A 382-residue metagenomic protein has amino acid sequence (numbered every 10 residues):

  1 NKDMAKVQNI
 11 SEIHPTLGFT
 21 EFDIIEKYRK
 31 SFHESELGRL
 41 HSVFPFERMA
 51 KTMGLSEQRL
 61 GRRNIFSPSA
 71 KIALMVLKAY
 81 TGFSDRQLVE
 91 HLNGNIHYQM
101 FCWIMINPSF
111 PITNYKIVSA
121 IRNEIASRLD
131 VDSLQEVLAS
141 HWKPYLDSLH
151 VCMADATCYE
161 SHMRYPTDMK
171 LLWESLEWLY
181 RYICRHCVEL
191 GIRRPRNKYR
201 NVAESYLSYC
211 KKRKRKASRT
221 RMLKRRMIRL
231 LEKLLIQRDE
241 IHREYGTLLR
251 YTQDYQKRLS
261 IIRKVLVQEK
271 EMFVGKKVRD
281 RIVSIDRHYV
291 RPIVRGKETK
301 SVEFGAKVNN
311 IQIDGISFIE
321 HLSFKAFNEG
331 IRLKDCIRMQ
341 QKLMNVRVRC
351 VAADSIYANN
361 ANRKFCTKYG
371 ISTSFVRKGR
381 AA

Functional and structural regions predicted by a protein language model:
N1-E47: Charged, often Cys/His-bearing segments associated with DNA-binding zinc-finger transcription factors
E34-A73, Y80: Basic, short loop/linker segments at the boundary and entry of helix-turn-helix/winged-helix-like folds
S56-A70, T81-V131: Trp/Phe/Arg-rich N-terminal binding region typifying the photolyase-homology
L74, L88, D155, N310 (+3 more regions): Mobile genetic element proteins and their domesticated derivatives, centered on retroelements and DNA transposons
M105-R287: Active-site- or DNA-interface-adjacent structural scaffold in DNA-acting proteins
K276-Q312: Active-site cores of enzymes that catalyze phosphoryl transfer or operate on phosphate-rich substrates
K297-L343: Electropositive, glycine- and tryptophan-enriched low-complexity nucleic-acid-binding patches
S355-A382: Helix-centered, glycine/charged polyanion-binding patches within enzymatic domains that contact phosphate-containing
